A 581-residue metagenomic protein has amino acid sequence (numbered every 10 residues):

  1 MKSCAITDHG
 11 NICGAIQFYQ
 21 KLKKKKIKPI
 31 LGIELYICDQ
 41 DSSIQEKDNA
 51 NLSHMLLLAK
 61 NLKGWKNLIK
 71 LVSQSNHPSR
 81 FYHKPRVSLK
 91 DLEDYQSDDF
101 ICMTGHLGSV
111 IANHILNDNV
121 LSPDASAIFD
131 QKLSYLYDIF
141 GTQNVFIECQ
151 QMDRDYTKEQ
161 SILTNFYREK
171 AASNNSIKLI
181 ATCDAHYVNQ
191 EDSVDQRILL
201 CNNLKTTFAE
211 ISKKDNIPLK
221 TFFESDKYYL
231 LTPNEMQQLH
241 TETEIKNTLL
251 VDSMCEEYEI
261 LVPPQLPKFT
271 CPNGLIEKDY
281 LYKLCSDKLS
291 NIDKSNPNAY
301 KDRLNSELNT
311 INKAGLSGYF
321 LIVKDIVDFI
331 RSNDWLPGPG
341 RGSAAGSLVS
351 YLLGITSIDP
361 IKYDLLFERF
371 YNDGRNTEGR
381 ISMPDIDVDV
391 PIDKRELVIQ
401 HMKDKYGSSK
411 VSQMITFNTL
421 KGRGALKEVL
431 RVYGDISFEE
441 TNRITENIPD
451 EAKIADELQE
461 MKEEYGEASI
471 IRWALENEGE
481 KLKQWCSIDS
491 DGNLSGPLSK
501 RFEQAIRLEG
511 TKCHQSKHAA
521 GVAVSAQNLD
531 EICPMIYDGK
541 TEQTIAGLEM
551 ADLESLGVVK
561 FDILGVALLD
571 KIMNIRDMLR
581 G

Functional and structural regions predicted by a protein language model:
M1-G581: Alpha-helical scaffold/interaction cores of sigma-54-like transcription cofactors and many family A DNA polymerases
